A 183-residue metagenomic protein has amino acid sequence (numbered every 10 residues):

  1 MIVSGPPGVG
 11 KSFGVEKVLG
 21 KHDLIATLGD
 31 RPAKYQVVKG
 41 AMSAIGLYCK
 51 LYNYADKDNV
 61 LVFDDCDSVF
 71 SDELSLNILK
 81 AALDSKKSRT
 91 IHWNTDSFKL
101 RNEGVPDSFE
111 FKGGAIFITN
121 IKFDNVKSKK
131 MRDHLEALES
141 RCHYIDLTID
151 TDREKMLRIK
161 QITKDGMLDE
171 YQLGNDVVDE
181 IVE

Functional and structural regions predicted by a protein language model:
M1-V15: Walker A/P-loop nucleotide-binding motif
V9, K21-N59, D67-D72: AAA+/P-loop NTPase substrate/partner-engagement loops
V9, M42-A44, C66-V69, A115 (+2 more regions): Conserved nucleotide-binding/hydrolysis micro-motifs of P-loop NTPases
G14-V18, K50, L74-A82, H134-R141 (+1 more regions): Alpha-helical scaffold elements adjacent to nucleotide-binding pockets in ATP/GTP-utilizing enzyme cores
R31-K34, K57-N59, S85-K86, F111-G114 (+1 more regions): Short glycine-/polar-rich loops that comprise or flank the Walker A/P-loop and associated switch/sensor motifs
S71-F111, I118-N120: Conserved catalytic/switch belt of AAA+ P-loop NTPases
S128-D150: A short helix-turn-beta junction within AAA+ P-loop NTPase domains corresponding to the substrate/partner-engaging
I159-E183: Conserved AAA+ ATPase small/helical "lid" subdomain
